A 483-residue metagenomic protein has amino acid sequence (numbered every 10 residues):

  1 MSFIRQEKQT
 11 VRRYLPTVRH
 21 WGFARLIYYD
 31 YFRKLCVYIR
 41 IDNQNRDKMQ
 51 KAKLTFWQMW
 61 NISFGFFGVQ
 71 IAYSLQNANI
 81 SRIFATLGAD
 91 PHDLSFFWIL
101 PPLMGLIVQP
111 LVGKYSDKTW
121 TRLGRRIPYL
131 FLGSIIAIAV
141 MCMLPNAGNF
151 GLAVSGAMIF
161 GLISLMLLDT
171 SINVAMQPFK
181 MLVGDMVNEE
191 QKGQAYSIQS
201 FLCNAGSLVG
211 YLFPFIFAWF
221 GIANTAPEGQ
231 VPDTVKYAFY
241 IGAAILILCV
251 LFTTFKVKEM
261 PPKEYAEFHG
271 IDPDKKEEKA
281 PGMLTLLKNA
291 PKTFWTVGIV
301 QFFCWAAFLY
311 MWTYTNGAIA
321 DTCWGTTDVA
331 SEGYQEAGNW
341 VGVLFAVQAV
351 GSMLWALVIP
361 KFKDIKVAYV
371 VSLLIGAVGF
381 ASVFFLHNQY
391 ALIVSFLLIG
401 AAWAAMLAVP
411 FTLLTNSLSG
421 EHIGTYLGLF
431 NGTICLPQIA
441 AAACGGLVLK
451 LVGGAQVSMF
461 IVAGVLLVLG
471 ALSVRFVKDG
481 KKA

Functional and structural regions predicted by a protein language model:
Y14, G22, D30-F56, G148 (+5 more regions): Intracellular loop-helix junctions on the cytosolic face of multi-pass helical membrane proteins
Q50-M104, T296, V300, C304-D328: Helix-loop boundary and gating motifs at the non-cytosolic
D90-L100, T326-A349, S458: Loop-to-transmembrane helix entry
P91-H92, E189-Q199, G420-F430: Loop-to-transmembrane helix entry/capping segments in MFS-fold secondary transporters and related SLC/MFSD carriers
F131-V154, I375-H387: C-terminal ends and interior cores of transmembrane alpha-helices in multi-pass membrane transporters/permeases
V174-V187, A405-S419: Intracellular juxtamembrane helix-capping segments at the cytosolic ends of symmetry-related transmembrane helices
V367-A408: C-terminal transmembrane helical hairpin of 12-TM major facilitator-type secondary transporters
I423-V452: A late C-terminal transmembrane helix in Major Facilitator Superfamily
